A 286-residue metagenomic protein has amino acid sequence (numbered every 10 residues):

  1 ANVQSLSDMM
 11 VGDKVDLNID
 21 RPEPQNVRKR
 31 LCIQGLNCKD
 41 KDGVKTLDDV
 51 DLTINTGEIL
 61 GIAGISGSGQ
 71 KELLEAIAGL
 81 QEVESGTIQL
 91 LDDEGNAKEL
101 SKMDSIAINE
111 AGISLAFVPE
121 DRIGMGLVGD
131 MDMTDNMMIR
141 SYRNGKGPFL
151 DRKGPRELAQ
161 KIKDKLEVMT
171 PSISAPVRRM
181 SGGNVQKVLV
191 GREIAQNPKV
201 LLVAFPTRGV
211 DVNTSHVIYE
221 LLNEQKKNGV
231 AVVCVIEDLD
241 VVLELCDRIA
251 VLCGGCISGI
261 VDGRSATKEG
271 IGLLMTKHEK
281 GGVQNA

Functional and structural regions predicted by a protein language model:
A1-A286: Glycine-rich phosphate-binding loops of nucleotide-dependent enzymes
